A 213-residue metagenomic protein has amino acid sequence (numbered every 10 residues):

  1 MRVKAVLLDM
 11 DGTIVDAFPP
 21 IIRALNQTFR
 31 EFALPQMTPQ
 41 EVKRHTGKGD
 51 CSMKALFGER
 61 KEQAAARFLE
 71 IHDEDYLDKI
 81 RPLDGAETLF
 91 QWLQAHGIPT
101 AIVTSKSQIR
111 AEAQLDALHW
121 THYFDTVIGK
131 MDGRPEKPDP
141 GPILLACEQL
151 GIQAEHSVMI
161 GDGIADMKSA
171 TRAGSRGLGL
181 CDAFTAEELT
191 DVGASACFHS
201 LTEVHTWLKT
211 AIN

Functional and structural regions predicted by a protein language model:
R2-T88, W92-H96: N-terminal helical cap/lid subdomain that shapes the substrate entry/recognition surface in HAD-like hydrolases
P35, T121-D125, Q153, S195-F198: Conserved H-loop
P39-H45, T121-E136: A short, structured active-site edge motif that brings together acidic residues
A86-L115: Substrate-recognition element of Asp-dependent hydrolases with the DxDx(T/V) motif
E87-Q94, C147, M167-R172: Surface-exposed amphipathic alpha-helices with a cationic face
K137-M167: Conserved Lys-Pro-Asp/Glu-containing loop-to-beta segment of HAD-superfamily phosphomonoesterases, centered on
V158-F198: Acidic, Mg2+-coordinating phosphoryl-transfer loop and its flanking beta/alpha structural elements, shared across
